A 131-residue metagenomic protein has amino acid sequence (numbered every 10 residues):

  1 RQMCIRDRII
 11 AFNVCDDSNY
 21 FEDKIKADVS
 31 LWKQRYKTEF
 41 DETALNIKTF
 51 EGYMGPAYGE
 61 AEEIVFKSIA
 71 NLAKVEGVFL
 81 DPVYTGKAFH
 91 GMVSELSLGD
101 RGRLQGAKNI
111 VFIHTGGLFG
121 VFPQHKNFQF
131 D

Functional and structural regions predicted by a protein language model:
R1, G86-G91, L118-V121: Short glycine/serine/threonine-rich phosphate/pyrophosphate-binding segments that cradle anionic phosphate groups
R1, Y20-D23, F122-P123: A short acidic (Asp/Glu
M3-I5: Short, small-residue-biased leader/transition segments that mark boundaries at the very start of proteins
R8, N46, N109: Residues at the starts of beta-strands that form the adenosine-phosphate
N13-N19, I25, E51-G55, Y84 (+1 more regions): Glycine-rich beta-alpha junction loops
C15-N46, Y58: Redox- and metal-dependent alpha/beta enzyme cores, enriched for Fe-S-associated oxidoreductases and cofactor-handling
L45-G106: Active-site-adjacent helical/loop segments in soluble small-molecule enzymes
V93-D131: Phosphate-binding loop/pocket of nucleotide- and phosphate-handling active sites
